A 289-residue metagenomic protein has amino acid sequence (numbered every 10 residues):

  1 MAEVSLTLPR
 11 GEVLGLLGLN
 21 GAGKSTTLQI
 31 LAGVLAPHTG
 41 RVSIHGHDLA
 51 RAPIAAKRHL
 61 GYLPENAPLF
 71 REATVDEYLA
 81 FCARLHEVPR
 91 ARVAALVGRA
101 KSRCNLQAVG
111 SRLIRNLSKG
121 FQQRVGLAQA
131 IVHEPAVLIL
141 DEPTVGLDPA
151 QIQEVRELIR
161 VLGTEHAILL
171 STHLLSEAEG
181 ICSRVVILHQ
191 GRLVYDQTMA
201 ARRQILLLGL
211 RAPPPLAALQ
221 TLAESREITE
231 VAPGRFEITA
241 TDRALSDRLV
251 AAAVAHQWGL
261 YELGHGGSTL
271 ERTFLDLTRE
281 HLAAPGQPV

Functional and structural regions predicted by a protein language model:
L19-G23: Walker A (P-loop) phosphate-binding loop of ABC-type ATPase nucleotide-binding domains
A32: Helix-to-loop junction immediately C-terminal to a conserved catalytic motif
G40-R51, A55-A56: Conserved ABC transporter NBD signature motif
A80, R84, A91-V109: Conserved ABC ATPase "signature" region
E134: Conserved catalytic motifs of ABC-family nucleotide-binding domains
L138-E142: Catalytic Walker B motif of ABC-type/P-loop ATPase nucleotide-binding domains
E154-A240: ABC transporter nucleotide-binding domain
